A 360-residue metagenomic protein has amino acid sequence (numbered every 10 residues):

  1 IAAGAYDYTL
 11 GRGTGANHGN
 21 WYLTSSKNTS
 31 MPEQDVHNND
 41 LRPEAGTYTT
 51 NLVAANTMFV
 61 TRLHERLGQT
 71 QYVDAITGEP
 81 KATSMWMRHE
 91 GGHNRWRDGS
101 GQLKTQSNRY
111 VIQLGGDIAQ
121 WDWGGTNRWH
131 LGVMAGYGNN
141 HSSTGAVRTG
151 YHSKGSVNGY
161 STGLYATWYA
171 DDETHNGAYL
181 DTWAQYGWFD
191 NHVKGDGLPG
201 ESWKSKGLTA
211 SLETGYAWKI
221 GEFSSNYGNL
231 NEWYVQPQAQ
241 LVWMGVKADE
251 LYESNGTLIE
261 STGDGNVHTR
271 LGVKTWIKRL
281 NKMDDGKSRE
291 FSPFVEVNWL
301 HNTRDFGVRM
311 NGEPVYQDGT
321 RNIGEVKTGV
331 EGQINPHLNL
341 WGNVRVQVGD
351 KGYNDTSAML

Functional and structural regions predicted by a protein language model:
I1-S26: Extracellular, surface-exposed repeat/solenoid domains
L23, A210-L212, L271, V295: Hydrophobic beta-strand residues in large extracellular and virion-surface proteins
S26-N226, N343-R345, D350-M359: Outer membrane beta-barrel translocator domains of Type V secretion systems
Y160-G163, Q238, G245, S254-L360: Outer membrane beta-barrel transmembrane domains
Q185-F189, Q240-V246: Short acidic/polar capping segments at secondary-structure boundaries
F223-G228, M283-D285: Intrinsically disordered, low-complexity Ser/Thr- and acidic-rich flexible linkers and loops, especially at boundaries
